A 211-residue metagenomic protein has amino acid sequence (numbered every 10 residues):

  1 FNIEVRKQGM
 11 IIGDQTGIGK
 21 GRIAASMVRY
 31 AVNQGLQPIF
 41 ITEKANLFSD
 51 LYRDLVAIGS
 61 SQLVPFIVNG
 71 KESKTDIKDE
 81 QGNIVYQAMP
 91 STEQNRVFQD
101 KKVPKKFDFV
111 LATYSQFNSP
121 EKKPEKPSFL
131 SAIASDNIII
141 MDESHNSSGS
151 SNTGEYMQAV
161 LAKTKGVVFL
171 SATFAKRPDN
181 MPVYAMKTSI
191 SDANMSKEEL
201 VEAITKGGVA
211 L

Functional and structural regions predicted by a protein language model:
F1-G13: Conserved pre-motif I regulatory segment
K7-Q8, I18-R22, V32-Y156, A162-K165 (+1 more regions): SF2 helicase/translocase NTPase motor core, specifically the RecA-like lobe 1 inter-motif segment between Walker
D14-Q15, E143, N180: Acidic donor-binding helix in nucleotide-sugar-dependent glycosyltransferases
T16-G21, L170-T173: Ser/Thr-glycine-rich phosphate-binding loops at phosphate-binding pockets of nucleotides, nucleotide cofactors
I23, M27: Hydrophobic positions on the alpha1 helix immediately C-terminal to the Walker A/P-loop
G166-M195: SF2 helicase/translocase ATPase core recognition
